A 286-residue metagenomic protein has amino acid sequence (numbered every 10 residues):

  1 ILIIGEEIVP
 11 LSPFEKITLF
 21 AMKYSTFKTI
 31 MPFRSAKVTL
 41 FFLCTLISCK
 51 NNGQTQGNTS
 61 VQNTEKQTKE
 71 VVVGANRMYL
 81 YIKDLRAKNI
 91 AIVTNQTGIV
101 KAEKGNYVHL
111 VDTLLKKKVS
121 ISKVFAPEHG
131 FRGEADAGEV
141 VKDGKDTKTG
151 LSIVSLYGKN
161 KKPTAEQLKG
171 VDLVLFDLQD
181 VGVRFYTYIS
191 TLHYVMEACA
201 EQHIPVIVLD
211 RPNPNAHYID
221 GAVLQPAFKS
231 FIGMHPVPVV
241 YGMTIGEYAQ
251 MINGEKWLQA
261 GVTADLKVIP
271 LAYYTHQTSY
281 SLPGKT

Functional and structural regions predicted by a protein language model:
I1, P10-P13, I17-Q67: Bacterial Sec-dependent N-terminal signal peptides
E70-V119: N-terminal phosphate-binding or glycine-rich loops at protein starts, especially the Walker A/P-loop of NTPases
V119, E201-P205: A short helix->loop->beta-strand "cap" motif at the edges of active sites that frequently abuts
S120-E128: Short internal beta-strands
R132-A137, I207-K229: Glycine-rich, charge-decorated loop segments at or immediately adjacent to ligand/cofactor-binding or catalytic sites
V141-G170, V183: Glycine-rich oxoanion-binding loops at beta->alpha junctions
D180-L192: Glycine/threonine-rich flexible loop motifs
K229-T286: Conserved anion/nucleotide-ligand pocket segment
